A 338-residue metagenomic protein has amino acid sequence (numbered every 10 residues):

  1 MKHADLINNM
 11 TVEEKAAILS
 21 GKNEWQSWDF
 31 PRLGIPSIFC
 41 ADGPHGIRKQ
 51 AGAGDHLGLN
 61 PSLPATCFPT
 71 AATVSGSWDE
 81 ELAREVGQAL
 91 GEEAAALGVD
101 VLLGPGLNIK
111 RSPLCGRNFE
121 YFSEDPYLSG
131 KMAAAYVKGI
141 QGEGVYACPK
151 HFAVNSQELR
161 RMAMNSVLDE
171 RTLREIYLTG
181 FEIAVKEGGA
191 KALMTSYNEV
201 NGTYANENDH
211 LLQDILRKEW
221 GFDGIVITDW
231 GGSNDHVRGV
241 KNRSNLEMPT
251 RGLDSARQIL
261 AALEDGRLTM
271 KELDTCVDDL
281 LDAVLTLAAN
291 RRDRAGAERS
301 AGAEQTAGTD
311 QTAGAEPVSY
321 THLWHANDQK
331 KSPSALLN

Functional and structural regions predicted by a protein language model:
M1-N338: Glycoside hydrolase catalytic-domain context in secreted enzymes
